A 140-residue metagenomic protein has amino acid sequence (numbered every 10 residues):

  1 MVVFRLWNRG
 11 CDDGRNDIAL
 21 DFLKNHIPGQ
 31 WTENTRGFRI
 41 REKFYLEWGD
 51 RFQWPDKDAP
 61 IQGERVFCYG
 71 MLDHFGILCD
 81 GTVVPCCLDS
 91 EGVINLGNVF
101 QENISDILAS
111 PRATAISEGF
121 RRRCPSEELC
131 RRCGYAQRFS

Functional and structural regions predicted by a protein language model:
M1-E118, R122, A136: Radical SAM enzyme [4Fe-4S]-AdoMet core and its adjacent flexible, acidic and glycine-rich loops/tails across
C124-S140: Cysteine-cluster motifs in flexible loop/terminal segments that predominantly coordinate metals
